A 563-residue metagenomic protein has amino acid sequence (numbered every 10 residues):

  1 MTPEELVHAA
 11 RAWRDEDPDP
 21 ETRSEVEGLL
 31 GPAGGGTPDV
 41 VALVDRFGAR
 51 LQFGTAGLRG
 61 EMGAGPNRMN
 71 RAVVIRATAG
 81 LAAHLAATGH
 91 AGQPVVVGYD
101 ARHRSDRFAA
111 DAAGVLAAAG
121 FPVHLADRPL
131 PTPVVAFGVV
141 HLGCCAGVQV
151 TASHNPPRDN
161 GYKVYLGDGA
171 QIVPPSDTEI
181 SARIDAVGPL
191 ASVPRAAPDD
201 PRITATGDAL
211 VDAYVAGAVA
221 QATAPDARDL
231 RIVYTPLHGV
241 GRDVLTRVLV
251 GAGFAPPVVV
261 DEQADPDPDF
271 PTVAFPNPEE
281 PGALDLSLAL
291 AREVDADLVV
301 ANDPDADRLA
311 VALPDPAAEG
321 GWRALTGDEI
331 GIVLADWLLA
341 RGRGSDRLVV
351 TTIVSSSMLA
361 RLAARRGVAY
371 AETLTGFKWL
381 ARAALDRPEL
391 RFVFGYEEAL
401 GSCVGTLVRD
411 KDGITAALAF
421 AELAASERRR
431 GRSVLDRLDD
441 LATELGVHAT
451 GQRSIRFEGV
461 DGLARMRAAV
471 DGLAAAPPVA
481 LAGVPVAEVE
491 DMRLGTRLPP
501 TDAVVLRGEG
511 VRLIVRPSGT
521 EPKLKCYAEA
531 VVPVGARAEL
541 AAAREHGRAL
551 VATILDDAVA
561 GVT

Functional and structural regions predicted by a protein language model:
E5-A112, T204-D229, V240: An N-terminal, well-structured beta->alpha segment
W13, D17-E21, A42-L51, N160-D285 (+1 more regions): Gly/Ser/Thr-enriched, mixed-charge loops and adjacent short helices that form phosphate/oxyanion-binding elements
F47-N67, A152-N155, P236-V248, P304 (+3 more regions): Conserved phosphate/anionic-ligand binding catalytic regions in large, soluble enzymes, centered on
A91, V96-D159, V248, G253-V311: N-terminal small/polar loop signature for handling phosphorylated ligands or for N-terminal nucleophile
F108-L116, D159-L166, L245, D307-I330 (+1 more regions): Short Gly/Thr/Asp-enriched flexible loops that form oxyanion-binding sites at enzyme active sites
Y165-P194, D328-R347, T351-R361: Glycine-rich phosphate-binding loop plus the immediately following alpha-helix
R292, A296-L298, E319-R323, R341-P517 (+2 more regions): Phosphate-binding and adjacent anionic-ligand microenvironments
